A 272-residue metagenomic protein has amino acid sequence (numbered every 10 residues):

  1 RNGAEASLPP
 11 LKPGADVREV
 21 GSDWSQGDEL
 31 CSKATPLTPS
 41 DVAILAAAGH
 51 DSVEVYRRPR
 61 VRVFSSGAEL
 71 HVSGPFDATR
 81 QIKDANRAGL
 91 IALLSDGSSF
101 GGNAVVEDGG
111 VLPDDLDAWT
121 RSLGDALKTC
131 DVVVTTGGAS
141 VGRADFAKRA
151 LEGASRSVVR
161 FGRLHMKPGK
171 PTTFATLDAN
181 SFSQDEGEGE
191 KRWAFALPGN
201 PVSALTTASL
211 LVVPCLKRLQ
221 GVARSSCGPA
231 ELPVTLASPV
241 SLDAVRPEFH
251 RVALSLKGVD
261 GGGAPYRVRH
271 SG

Functional and structural regions predicted by a protein language model:
R1-D108: Short, glycine/charged-enriched hinge/interface segments at domain edges or termini
S32, V63-S66, T135-G137, H165 (+1 more regions): Short beta-strand segments
L37-T38, V111-W119, M166-P171: Short acidic loop-to-helix transition motifs that present clustered carboxylates
V42-A43, S73-D77, W119-R121, D145-K148 (+2 more regions): Short acidic, glycine/serine/threonine-rich loops at helix termini
A48-D51, L70, L93-G101, A126-V133 (+5 more regions): Change "in soluble alpha/beta enzymes" to "in soluble alpha/beta proteins
A88-R156: N-terminal small/polar loop signature for handling phosphorylated ligands or for N-terminal nucleophile
A150-G272: Flexible glycine/proline-rich
